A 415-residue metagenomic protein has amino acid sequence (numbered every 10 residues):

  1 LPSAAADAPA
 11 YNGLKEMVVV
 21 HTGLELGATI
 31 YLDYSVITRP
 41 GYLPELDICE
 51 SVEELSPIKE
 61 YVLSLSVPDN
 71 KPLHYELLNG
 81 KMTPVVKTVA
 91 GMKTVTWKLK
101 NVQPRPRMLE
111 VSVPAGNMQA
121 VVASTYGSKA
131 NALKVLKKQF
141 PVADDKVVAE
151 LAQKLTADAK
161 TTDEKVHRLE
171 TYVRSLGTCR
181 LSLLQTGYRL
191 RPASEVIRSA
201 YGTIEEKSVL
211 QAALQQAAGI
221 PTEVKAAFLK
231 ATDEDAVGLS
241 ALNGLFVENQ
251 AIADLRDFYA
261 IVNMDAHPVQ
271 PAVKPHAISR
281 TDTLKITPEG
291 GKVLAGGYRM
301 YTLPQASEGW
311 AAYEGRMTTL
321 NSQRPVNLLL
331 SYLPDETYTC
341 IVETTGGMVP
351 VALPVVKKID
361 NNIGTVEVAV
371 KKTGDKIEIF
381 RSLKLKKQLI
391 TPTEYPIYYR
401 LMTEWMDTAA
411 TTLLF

Functional and structural regions predicted by a protein language model:
L1-F415: A sensor for short, sequence-defined functional sites
